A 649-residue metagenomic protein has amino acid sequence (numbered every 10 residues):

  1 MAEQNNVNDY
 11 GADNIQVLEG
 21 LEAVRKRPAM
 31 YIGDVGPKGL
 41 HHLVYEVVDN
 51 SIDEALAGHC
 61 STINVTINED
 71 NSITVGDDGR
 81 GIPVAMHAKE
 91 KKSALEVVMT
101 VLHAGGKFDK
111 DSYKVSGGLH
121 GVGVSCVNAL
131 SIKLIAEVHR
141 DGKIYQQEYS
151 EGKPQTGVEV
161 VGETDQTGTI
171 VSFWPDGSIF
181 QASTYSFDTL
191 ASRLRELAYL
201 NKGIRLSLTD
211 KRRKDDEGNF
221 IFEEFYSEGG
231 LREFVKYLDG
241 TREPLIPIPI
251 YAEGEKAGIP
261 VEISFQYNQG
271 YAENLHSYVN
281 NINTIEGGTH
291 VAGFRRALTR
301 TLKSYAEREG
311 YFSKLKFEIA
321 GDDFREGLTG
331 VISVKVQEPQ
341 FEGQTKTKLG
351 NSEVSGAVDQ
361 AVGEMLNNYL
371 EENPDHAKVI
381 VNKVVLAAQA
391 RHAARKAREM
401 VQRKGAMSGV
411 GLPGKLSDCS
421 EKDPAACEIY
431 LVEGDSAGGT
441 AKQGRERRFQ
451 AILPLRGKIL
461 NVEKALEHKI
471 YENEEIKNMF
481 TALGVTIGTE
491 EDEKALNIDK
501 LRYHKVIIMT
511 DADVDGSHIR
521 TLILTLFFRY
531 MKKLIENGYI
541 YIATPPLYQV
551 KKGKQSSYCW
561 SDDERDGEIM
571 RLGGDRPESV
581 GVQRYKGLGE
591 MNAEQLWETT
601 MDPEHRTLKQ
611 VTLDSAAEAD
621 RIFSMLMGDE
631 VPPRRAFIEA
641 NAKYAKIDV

Functional and structural regions predicted by a protein language model:
M1-N14, L21, Y45, D53-A55 (+12 more regions): GHKL-family ATPase ATP-binding module
A23-K26, M30, D53, A57 (+8 more regions): Conserved helix-loop functional segments at active or binding sites
K26-Y45: Conserved short strand/loop->alpha-helix "switch" segment adjacent to the catalytic nucleotide/phosphoryl-transfer site
G81-M86, E90: A short glycine-centered beta->alpha linker in the GHKL/HATPase_c
A88, E342-S355, Y558-E564, E568-I569: Helical (often loop-to-helix) elements that flank the catalytic cores of nucleotide-handling enzymes
K91-L95, F187, R520, L524: Amphipathic alpha-helical segments in well-structured domains
Q389-S408, D423-E428, G439, Q443-R445 (+2 more regions): C-terminal interaction appendages of subunits in large macromolecular complexes
